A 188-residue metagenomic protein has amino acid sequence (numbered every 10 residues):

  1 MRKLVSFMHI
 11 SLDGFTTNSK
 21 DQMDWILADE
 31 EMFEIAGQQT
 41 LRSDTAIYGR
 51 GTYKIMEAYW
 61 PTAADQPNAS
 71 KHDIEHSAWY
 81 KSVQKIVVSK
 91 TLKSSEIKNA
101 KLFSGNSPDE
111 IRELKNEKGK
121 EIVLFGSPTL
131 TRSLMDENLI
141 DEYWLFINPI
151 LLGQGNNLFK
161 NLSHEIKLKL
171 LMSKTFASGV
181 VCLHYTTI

Functional and structural regions predicted by a protein language model:
M1-L139, P149-I188: Portal/gating segments that form or line small-molecule/metal binding sites
E142: Short, conserved catalytic or interaction motifs in soluble domains
F146: Non-cysteine beta-strand/loop elements that form the S-adenosyl-L-methionine
